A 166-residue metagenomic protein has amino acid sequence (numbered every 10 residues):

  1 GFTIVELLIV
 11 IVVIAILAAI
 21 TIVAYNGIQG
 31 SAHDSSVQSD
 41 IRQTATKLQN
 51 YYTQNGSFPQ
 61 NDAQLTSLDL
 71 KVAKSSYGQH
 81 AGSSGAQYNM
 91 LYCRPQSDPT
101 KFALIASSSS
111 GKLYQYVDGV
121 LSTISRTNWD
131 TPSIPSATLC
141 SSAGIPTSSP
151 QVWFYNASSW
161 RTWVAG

Functional and structural regions predicted by a protein language model:
G1-N26: N-terminal single-pass transmembrane signal-anchor helix
V5-E6, A63-L68, N89: Intrinsic-disorder/low-complexity peptide segments enriched for small residues
Y25, G30-H80, S84: Conserved hydrophobic/amphipathic alpha-helical signal-anchor segments
Q38, D98-K101: A structure-centric signal for secondary-structure junctions around beta-strands
Q43, A86-Q96, S133: Cysteine-rich, disulfide-bonded extracellular modules and peptides in secreted proteins and receptor ectodomains
Q49-T53, N89-R94, A103, K112-V117: Mobile, glycine-rich extracellular loop/lid and propeptide segments that shape or gate substrate/ligand access
S67-G85, P99, S133, T138 (+1 more regions): N-terminal helix-rich module
T100-G166: Short, surface-exposed interaction loops/tails
